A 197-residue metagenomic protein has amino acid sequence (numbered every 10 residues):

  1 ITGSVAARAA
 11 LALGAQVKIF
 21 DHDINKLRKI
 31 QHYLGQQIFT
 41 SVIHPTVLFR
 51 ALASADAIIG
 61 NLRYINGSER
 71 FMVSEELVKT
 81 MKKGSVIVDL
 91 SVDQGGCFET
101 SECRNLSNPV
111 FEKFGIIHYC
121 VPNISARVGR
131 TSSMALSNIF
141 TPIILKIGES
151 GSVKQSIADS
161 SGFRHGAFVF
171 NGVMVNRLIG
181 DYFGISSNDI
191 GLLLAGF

Functional and structural regions predicted by a protein language model:
I1-G60: Glycine-rich phosphate/diphosphate-binding loop of Rossmann-like nucleotide-binding domains
T2, V47, I65-N66, S125-V128: Glycine-/small-residue-rich active-site loops that bind phosphorylated ligands and cofactors
T2-A6, R63, F98-E99, V175: Short, flexible micro-motifs
V5, D21-N25, I43, A53 (+6 more regions): Conserved active-site and cofactor/substrate-binding residues in soluble primary-metabolism enzymes
L13-Q16, F20, I30-Q37, I65 (+5 more regions): Change "in soluble alpha/beta enzymes" to "in soluble alpha/beta proteins
Q36-F114: Rossmann-like adenosine-cofactor binding region
V92, C97-F197: Adenosine-phosphate binding glycine-rich loop
